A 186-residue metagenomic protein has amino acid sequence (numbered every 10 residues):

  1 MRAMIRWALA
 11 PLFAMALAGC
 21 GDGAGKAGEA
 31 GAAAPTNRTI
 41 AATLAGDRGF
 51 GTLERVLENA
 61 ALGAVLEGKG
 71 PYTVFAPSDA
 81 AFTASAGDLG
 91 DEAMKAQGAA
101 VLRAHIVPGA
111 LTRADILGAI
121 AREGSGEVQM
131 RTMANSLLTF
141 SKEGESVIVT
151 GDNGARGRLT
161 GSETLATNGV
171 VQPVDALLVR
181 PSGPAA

Functional and structural regions predicted by a protein language model:
M1-R2, M15: Short, Lys/Arg-rich N-terminal segment immediately upstream of the first membrane anchor
R2-W7, C20-A186: Mature, structured domains of secreted/extracytosolic soluble proteins
A8-A18: Bacterial N-terminal signal peptides
